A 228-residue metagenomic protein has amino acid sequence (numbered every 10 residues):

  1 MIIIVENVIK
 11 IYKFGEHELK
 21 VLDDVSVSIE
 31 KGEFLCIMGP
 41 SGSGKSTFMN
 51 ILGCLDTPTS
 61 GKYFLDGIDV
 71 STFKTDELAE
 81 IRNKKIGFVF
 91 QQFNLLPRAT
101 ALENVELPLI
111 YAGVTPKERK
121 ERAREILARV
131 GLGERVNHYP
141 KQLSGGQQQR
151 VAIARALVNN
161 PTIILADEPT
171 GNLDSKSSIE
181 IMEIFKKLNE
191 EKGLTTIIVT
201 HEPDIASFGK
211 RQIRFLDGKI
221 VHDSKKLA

Functional and structural regions predicted by a protein language model:
M1, L227-A228: Short, Lys/Arg-enriched, disordered terminal segments
I2-F215: ABC family nucleotide-binding domain
Q212-K225: H-loop (His-switch) and adjacent beta-strand-loop-beta switch element of ABC-type ATPase nucleotide-binding domains
